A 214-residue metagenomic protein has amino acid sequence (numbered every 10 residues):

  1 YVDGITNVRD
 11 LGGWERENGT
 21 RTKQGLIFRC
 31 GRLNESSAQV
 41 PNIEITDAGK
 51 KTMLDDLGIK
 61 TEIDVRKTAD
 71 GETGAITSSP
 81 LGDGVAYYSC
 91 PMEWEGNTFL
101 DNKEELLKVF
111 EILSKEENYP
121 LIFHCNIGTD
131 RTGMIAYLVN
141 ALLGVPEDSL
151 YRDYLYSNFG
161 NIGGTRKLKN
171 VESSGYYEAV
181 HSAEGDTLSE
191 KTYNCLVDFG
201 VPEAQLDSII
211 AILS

Functional and structural regions predicted by a protein language model:
Y1-I122, M134-S214: Cys-dependent protein tyrosine phosphatase-like superfamily
I127, R131-T132: Ser/Thr-glycine-rich phosphate-binding loops at phosphate-binding pockets of nucleotides, nucleotide cofactors
